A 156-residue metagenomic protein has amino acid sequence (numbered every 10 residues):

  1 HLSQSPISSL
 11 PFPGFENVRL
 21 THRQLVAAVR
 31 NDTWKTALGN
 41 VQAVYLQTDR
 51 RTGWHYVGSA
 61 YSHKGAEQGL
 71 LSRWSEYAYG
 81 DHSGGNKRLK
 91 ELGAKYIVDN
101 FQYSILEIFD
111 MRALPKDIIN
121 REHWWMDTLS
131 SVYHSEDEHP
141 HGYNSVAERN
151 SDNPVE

Functional and structural regions predicted by a protein language model:
H1-V57, Y61, V155: GIY-YIG nuclease catalytic motif and its immediate N-terminal context
T33, L92-K95, T128: A generic secondary-structure signal
W34, W54, W74, W124-W125: A residue-identity detector for tryptophan
H63-A113: Conserved short loop/helix modules at catalytic or binding sites in compact beta-alpha or helix-hairpin-helix contexts
R112-Y133: Domain-level recognition of nuclease-like catalytic cores that cleave nucleotide substrates
V132-H139, A147-E148: Long, charge-rich alpha-helical interaction segments
N144-E156: Active-site or metal-binding loop neighborhoods of secreted/extracellular toxin and effector enzymes
